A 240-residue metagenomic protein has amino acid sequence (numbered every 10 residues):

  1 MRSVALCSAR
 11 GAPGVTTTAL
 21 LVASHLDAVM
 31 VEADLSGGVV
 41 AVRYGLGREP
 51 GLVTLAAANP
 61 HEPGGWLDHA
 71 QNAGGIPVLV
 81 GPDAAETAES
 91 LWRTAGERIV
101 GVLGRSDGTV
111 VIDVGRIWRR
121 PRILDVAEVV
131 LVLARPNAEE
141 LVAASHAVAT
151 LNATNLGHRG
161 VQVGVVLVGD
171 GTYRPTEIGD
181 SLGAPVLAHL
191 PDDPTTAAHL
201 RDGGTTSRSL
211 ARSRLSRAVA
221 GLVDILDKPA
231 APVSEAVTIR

Functional and structural regions predicted by a protein language model:
R2-Y44, L103-G104: Walker A/P-loop phosphate-binding motif and the immediately C-terminal alpha-helix
C7, H189-P191, T195, I225-R240: P-loop NTP-binding site
H25-V78: Phosphate-binding loop that captures ATP/GTP phosphates
L52, R135-P136, A153-H158, L226-S234: Cytoplasmic membrane-interface segments at the C-terminal ends of transmembrane helices
L52-G65, L182, G203, R208-A211 (+1 more regions): N-terminal regions of ATP-driven nucleic-acid and macromolecular assemblies, encompassing P-loop NTP-binding domains
L67-H69, V78-I117: Cytosolic-facing regulatory segments adjacent to core modules
R98, G104-R105, T109-A198: Conserved catalytic-core segment of NTP-binding enzymes
A198-G221: C-terminal boundary of histidine-terminating zinc-finger modules
